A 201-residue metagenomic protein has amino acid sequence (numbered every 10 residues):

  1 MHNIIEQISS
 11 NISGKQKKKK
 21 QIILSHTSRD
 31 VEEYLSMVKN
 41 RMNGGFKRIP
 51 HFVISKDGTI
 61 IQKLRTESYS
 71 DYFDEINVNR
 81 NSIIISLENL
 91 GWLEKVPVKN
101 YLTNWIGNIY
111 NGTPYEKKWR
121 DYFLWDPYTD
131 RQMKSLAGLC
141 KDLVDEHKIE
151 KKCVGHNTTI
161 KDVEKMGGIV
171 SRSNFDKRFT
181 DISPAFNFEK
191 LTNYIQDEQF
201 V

Functional and structural regions predicted by a protein language model:
M1-N81: N-terminal catalytic cores of peptidoglycan-degrading enzymes
K15-Q16, K95-V201: Basic/polar, cationic surfaces and motifs that engage anionic cell-wall and phosphate/carboxylate ligands
Q21, S82-I84, G168-V170: Structural preference for beta-strand elements that scaffold enzyme active sites
E32, Q62, W92-K95, K177-F179: Short catalytic/ligand-binding loop motif for oxyanion handling, primarily in non-cytosolic enzymes, centered on
I76-N79, W92-L93, N104-I106: Flexible, solvent-exposed short loops/turns enriched in glycine
I85-L90: Short loop/turn segments at strand-loop or loop-helix junctions that form parts of catalytic or ligand-binding pockets
